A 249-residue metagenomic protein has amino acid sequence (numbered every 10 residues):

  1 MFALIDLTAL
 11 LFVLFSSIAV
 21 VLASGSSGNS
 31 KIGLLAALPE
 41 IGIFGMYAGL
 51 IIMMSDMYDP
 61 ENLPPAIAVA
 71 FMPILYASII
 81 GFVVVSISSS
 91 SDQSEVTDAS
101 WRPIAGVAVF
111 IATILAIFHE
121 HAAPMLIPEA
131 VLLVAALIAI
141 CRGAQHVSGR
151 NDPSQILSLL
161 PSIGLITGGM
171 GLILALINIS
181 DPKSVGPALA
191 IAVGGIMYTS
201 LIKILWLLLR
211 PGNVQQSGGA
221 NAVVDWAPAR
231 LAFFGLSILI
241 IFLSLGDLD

Functional and structural regions predicted by a protein language model:
M1-D249: Hydrophobic alpha-helical transmembrane segments of small proteolipidic membrane proteins, enriched in energy-coupled
